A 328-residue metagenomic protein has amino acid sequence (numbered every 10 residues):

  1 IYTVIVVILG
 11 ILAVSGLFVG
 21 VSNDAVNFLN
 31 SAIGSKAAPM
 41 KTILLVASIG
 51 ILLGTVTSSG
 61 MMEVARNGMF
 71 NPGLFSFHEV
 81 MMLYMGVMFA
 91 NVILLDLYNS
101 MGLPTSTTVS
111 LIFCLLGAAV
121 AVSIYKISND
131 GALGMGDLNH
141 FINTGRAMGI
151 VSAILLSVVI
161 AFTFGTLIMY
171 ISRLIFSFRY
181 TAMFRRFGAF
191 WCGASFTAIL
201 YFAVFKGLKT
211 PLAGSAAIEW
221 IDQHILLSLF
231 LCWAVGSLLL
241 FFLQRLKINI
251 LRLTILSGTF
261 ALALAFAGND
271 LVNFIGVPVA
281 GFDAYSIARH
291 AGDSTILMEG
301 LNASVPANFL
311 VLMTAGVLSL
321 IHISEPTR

Functional and structural regions predicted by a protein language model:
I1-I8, S59, E63-V80, G207-R252: Helix-loop-helix hairpins and the membrane-proximal interhelical loops of multi-pass alpha-helical transport proteins
I1-T3, F70-M82, A147-I154, T181-F187 (+2 more regions): Interfacial loop-to-helix junctions that mark the boundaries of transmembrane helices in multi-pass membrane
I8-L12, G16, V46, G50 (+16 more regions): Alpha-helical transmembrane segments in multi-pass membrane proteins
V21-L29, I33, A37, M101-L116 (+1 more regions): Short, non-helical or kinked segments that cap or interrupt transmembrane helices
N27-N30, N91-G102, I168-R179, L238-I248 (+1 more regions): C-terminal ends of transmembrane helices
A37-S48, G292-D293: Membrane-interface alpha-helices at helix entry/exit sites of multi-pass transporters
S59-V64, A119-L133, F202-G214, L271-R289: Membrane-helix interface motif
I321-T327: Residue-level detector of conserved catalytic or cofactor/ligand-binding positions in enzyme active sites
